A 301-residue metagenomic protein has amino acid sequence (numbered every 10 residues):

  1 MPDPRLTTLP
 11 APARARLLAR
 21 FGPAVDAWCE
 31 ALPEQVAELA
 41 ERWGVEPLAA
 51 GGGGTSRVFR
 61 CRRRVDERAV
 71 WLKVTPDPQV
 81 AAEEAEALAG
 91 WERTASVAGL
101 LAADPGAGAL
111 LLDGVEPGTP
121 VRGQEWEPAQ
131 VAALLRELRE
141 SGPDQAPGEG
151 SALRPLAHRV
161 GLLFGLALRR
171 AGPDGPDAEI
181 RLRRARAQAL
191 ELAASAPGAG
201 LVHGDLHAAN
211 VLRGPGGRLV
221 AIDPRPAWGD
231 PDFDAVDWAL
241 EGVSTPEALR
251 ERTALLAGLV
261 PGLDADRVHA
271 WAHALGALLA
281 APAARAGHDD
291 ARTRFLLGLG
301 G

Functional and structural regions predicted by a protein language model:
M1-L48: Juxta-kinase regulatory segment immediately upstream of eukaryotic protein kinase catalytic domains
A27-V36, P143-H203, G214-P215, A257: An alpha-helical support segment within catalytic cores of ATP-dependent transferases
E30-P33, T55-R57, D66-L111, V115-L138 (+1 more regions): A conserved alpha-helical element in kinase catalytic cores
L48-R64, L100, A187-F233: Active-site acidic catalytic loop and adjacent metal/ATP-binding pocket of ATP-dependent phosphoryl transfer enzymes
Q130-G150, P231: Conserved, surface-exposed functional patches that form binding/active-site neighborhoods
R213-G258, A265: Active-site Asp-x-Gly
E251, L279-G301: ATP/Mg2+ or Mg2+-diphosphate-binding catalytic cores that bind nucleotide phosphates or diphosphates via glycine-rich
